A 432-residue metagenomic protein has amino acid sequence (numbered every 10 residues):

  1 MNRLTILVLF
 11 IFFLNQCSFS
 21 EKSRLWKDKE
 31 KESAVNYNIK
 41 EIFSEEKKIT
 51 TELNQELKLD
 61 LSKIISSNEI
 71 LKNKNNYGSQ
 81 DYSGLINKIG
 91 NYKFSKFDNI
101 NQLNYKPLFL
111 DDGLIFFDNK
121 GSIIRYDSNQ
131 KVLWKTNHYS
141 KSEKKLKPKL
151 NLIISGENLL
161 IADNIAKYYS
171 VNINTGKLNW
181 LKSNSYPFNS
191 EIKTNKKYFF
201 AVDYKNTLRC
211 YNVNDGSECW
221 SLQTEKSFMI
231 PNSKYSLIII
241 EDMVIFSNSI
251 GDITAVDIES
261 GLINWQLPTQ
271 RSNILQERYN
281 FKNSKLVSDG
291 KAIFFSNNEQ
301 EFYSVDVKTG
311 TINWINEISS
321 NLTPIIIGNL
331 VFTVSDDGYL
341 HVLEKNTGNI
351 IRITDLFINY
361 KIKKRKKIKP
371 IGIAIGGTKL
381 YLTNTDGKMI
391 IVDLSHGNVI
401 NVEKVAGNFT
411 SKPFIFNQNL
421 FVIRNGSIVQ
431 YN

Functional and structural regions predicted by a protein language model:
I11-E46: Bacterial Sec signal peptide processing site at the extreme N-terminus
I49-K120: Beta-strand-rich domains and repeat architectures in extracellular enzymes and scaffolds, especially beta-propellers
K63-S66, K88-L108, V132-G156, K177-K196 (+5 more regions): Extracytoplasmic beta-rich repeat domains
K120, N129, I165, K205 (+5 more regions): Surface-exposed loop/turn positions within WD40 beta-propeller blades
I124, Y169, R209, T254 (+5 more regions): WD40 beta-propeller blade core
D127-K131, N172-G176, N212-G216, I258-G261 (+3 more regions): Short loop/turn segments that connect beta-strands within beta-propeller blades
I326-I327, T333-L343, N349, I353-V392: Loop/turn-rich, solvent-exposed surfaces of beta-rich toroidal or solenoidal domains
